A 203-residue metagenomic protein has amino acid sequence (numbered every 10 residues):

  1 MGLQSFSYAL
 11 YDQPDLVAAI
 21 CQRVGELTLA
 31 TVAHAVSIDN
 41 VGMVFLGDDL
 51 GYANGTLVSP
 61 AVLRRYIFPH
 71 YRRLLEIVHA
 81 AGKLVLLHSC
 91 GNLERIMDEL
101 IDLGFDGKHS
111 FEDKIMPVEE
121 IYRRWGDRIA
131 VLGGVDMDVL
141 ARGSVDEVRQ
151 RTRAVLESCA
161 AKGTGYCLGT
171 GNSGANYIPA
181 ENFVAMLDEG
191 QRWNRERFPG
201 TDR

Functional and structural regions predicted by a protein language model:
M1-R203: Active-site loop segments of alpha/beta catalytic cores
